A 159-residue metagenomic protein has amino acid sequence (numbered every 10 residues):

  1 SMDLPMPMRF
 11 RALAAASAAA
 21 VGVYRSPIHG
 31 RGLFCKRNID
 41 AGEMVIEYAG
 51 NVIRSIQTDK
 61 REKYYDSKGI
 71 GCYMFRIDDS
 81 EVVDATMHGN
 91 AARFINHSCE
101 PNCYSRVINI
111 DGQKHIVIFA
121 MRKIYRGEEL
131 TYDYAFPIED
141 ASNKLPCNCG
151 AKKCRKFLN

Functional and structural regions predicted by a protein language model:
D3, P7-V107: Catalytic cores of histone-lysine modification enzymes
C99-N159: C-terminal SET catalytic tail plus cysteine-rich post-SET Zn-binding segment of SAM-dependent SET-domain
